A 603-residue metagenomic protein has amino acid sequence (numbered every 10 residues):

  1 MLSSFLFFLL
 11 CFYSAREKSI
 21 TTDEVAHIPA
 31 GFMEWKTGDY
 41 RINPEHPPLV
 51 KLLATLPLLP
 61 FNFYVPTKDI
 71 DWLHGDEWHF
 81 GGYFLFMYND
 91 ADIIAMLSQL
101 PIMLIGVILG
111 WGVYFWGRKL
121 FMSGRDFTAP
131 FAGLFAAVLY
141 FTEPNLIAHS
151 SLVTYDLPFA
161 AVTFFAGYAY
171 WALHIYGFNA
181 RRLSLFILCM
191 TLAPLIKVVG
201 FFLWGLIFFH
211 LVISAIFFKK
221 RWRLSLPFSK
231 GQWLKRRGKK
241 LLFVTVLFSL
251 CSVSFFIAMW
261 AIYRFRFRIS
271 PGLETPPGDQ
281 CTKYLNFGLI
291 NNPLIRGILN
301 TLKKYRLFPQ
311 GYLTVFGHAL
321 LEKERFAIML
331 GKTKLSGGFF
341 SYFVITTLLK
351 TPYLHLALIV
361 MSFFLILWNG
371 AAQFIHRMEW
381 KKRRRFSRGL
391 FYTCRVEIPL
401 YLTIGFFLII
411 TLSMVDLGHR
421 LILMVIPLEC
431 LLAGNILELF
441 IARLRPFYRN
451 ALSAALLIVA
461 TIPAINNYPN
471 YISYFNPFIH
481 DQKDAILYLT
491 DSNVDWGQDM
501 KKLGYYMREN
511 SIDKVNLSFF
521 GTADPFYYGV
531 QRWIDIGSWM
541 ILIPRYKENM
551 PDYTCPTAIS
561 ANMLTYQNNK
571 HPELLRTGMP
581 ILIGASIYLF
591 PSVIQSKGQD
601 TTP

Functional and structural regions predicted by a protein language model:
S3, G133-F141, Y168, M190 (+1 more regions): Short helix- or helix-capping micro-motifs that position conserved polar/aromatic residues at function-defining sites
C11-E17, V50, Y263-M329, L412-V415 (+2 more regions): Catalytic lumenal/periplasmic loop and adjoining terminal transmembrane helix of membrane glycan-assembly enzymes
Y40-P101, G272-G337: Interfacial juxtamembrane loops and adjacent helix segments that form the catalytic/substrate-binding surfaces
L100-G124, F165, A169, L367-A371: Transmembrane-helix motifs of polytopic, lipid-linked glycan transferases
D126-F127, A166-L183: Membrane-interface transmembrane helices that cradle and orient dolichyl/undecaprenyl
H149, D156-A160, A193-I196, F202 (+3 more regions): Hydrophobic/aromatic-rich transmembrane helices and adjacent perimembrane loops
I175-T191, L402-T403: Short hydrophobic alpha-helices at membrane interfaces in multi-pass membrane enzymes
T346, T351-G389, R445-P446: Hydrophobic, aromatic-rich transmembrane alpha-helices and their immediate juxtamembrane boundary segments
